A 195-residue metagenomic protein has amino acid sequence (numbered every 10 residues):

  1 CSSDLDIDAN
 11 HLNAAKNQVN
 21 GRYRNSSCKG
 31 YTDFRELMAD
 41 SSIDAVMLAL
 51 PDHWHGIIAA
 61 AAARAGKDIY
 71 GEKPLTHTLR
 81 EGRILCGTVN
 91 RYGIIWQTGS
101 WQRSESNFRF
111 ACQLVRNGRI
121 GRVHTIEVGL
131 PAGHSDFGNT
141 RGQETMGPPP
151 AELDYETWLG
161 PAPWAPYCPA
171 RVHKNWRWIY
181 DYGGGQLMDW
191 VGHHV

Functional and structural regions predicted by a protein language model:
C1-D68, R80-I95: N-terminal glycine-/serine-/threonine-rich beta1-alpha1-beta2 phosphate-ribose binding loop of Rossmann-like
D6-D8, L50, E127-L130, A162: Residues that line or immediately flank small-molecule/substrate-binding pockets and catalytic motifs
L12, W54, Y70, G82-R83 (+5 more regions): Tryptophan-centric aromatic hotspots in well-structured domains and transmembrane helices
L12-A14, D40, S135-F137, P166-C168 (+1 more regions): Short, solvent-exposed loop/turn elements at domain surfaces
M47, R103-S104, P166-Y167: Redox-cofactor-proximal catalytic regions of oxidoreductases
W54, H77, H194: Glycine-rich nucleotide phosphate-binding loop and flanking beta-alpha elements of Rossmann-like dinucleotide-binding
D68, L75-G160: A contiguous active-site-proximal alpha/beta segment in oxidoreductase catalytic domains
M146-G147, A151-V195: Glycine-rich, aromatic-lined ligand/substrate-binding cores of catalytic and carbohydrate-binding domains
